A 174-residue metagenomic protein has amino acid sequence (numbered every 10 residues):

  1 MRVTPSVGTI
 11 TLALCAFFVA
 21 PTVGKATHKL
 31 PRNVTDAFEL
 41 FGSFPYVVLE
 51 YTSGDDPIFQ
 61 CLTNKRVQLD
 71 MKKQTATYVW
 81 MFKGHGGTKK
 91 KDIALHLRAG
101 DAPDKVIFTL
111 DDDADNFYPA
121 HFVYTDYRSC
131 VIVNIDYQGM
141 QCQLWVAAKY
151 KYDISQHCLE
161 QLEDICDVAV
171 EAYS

Functional and structural regions predicted by a protein language model:
R2-S174: A beta-rich soluble binding module of mature secreted/lumenal proteins
